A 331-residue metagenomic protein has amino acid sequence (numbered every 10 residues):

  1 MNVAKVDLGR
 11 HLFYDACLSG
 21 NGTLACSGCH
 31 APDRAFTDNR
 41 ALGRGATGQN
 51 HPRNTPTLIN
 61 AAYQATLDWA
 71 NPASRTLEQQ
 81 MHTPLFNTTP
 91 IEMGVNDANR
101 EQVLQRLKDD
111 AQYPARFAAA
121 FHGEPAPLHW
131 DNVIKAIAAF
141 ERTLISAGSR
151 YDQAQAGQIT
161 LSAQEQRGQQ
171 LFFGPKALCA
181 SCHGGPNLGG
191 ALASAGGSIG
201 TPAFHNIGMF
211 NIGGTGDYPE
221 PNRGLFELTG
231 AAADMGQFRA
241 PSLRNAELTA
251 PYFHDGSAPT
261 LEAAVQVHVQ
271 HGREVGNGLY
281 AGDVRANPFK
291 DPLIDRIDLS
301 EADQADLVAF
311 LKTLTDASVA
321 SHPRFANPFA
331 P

Functional and structural regions predicted by a protein language model:
M1-D7, L85-T88, E92, E101-Q166 (+4 more regions): Post-cleavage N-terminal segment of exported redox proteins
M1-T83, R150-V267, R273-G282, P323-P331: Short glycine/threonine-rich turn/loop motifs
D97-N99, A281-R285: Short, solvent-exposed cationic patches
A98-Q102, A231: A ubiquitous short alpha-helical element
T249, V267-H271, F310-S318: Hydrophobic alpha-helical segments
